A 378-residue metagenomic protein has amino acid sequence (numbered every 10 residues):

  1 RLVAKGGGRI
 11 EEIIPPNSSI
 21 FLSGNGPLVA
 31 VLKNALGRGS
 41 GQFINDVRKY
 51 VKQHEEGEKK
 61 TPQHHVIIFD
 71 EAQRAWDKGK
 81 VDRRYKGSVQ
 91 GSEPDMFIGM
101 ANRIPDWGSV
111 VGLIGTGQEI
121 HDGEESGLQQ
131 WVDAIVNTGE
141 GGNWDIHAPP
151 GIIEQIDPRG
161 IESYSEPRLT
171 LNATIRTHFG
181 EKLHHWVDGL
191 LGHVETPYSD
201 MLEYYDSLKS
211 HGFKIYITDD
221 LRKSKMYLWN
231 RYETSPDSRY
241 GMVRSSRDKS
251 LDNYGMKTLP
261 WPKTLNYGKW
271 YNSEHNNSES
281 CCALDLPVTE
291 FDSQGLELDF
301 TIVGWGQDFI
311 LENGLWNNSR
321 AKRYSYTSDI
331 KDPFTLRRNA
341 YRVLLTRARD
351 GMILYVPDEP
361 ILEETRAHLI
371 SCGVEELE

Functional and structural regions predicted by a protein language model:
L2, A35-G41, V81-Y85, G123-I135 (+5 more regions): Short secondary-structure boundary/capping segments
L2-P15: Post-Walker A helix-loop "phosphate-sensing" segment adjacent to the P-loop in P-loop NTPases
N17-N34: Conserved Walker A/P-loop ATP-binding site and its immediately adjacent core in helicase/helicase-like ATPase domains
L22, V66-I68, V111, G241 (+1 more regions): Structural motif
R38-R103, D285-T289: Conserved RecA-like ASCE ATPase "motif II neighborhood" in helicase/translocase motors
F69-G160: Signature of the SF2 helicase/ATPase Hel1-core->accessory helical subdomain module
S109, L286-E378: C-terminal accessory regions
I120-E125, P149-Q307, L311-L315: Conserved helicase/translocase motor-coupling segment
